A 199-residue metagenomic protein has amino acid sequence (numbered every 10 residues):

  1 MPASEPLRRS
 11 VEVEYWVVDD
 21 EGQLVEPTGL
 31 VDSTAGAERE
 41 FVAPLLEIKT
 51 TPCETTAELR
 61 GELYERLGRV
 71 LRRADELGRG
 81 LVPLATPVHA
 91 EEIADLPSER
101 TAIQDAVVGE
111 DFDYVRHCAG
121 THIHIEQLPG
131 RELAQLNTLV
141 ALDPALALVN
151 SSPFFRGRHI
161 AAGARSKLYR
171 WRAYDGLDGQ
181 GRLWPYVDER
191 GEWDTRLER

Functional and structural regions predicted by a protein language model:
M1-F112, H117: Terminal catalytic/cofactor-binding subdomain
H117, E126-R199: Loop-rich catalytic cores of soluble enzymes, especially ATP-dependent carboxylate-amine ligases and other
I123: An acidic/histidine-cluster motif and surrounding catalytic segment that typifies divalent-metal-assisted enzyme active
